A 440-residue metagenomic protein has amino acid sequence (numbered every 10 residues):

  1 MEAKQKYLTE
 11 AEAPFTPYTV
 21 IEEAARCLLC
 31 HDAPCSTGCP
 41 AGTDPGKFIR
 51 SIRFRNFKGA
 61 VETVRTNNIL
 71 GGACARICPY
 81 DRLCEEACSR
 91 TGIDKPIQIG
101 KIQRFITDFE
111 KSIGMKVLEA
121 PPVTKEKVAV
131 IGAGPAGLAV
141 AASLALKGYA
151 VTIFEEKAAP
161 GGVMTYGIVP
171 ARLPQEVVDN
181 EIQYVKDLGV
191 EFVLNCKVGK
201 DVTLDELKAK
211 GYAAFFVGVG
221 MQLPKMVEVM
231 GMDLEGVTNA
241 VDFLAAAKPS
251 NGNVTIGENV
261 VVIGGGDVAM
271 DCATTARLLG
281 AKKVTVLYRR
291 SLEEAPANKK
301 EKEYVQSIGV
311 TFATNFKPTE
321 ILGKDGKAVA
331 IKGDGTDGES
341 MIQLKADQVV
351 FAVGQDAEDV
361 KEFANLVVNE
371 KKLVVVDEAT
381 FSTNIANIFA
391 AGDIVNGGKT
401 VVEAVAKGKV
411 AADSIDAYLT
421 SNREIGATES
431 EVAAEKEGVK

Functional and structural regions predicted by a protein language model:
K4-A24, D44-R76, I93-A120, A247-K248: Ferredoxin-type iron-sulfur electron-transfer modules in oxidoreductases and energy-metabolism complexes
L29-F54, A73-I106, A159, V190-F192 (+1 more regions): Iron-sulfur cluster-binding cysteine motifs and their immediate structural context in ferredoxin-like electron-transfer
E110-V128, D242-E258: A short, basic/flexible loop-to-alpha-helix module at the beginning of a structural domain
P122, K127-I131, D179-V229, T319-A330 (+2 more regions): Feature captures the FAD/FMN-dependent oxidoreductase FAD-binding
K127-T152, A269-R277: N-terminal Rossmann-like FAD-binding beta1-loop-alpha1 element of flavoenzymes
I153, K157-L188, F192, A245 (+2 more regions): Rossmann-like dinucleotide-binding cores of NAD(P)H-dependent redox enzymes
D233-E258, K327, Q348-G398: FAD-site-proximal beta/loop scaffold in flavoenzymes
C272, I394-N422: A conserved FAD-binding loop/helix module that cradles the flavin
